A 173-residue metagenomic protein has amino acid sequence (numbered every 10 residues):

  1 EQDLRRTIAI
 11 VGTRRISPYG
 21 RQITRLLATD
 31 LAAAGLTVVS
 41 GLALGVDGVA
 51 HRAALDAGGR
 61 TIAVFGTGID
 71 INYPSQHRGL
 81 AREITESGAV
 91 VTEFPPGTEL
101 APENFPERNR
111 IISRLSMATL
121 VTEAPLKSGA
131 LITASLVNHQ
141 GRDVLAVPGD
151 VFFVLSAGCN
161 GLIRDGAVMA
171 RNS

Functional and structural regions predicted by a protein language model:
E1-S173: Glycine-biased, small-residue-rich flexible motifs in mid-sequence functional cores and linkers
